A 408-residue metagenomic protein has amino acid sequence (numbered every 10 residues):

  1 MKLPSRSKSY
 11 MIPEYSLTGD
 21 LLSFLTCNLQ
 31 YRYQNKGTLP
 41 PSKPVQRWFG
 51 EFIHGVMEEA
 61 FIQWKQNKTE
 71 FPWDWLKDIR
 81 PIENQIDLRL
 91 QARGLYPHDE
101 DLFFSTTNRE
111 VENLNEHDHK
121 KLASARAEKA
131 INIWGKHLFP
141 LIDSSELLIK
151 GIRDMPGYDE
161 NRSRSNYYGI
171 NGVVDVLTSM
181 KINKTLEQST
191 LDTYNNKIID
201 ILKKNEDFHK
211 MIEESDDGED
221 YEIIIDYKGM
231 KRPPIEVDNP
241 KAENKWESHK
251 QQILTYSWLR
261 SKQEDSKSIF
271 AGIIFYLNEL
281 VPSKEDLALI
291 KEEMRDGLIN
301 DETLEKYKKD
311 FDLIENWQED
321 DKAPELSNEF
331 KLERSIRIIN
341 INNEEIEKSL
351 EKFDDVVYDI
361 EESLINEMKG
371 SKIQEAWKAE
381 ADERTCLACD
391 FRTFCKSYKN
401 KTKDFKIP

Functional and structural regions predicted by a protein language model:
M1-V45: C-terminal, charged and often intrinsically disordered regions of DNA end-processing helicases and nucleases
L25-Y33, G218-K231, L326-S327, D359-I365: Active-site-adjacent bridging/hinge elements
V45, F49, H119, A123 (+1 more regions): Hydrophobic (often cysteine-bearing) scaffold residues that line and stabilize catalytic clefts of nucleotide/cofactor
F52-G55, Q251-L259: Short amphipathic alpha-helical face segments that pack within enzyme cores and frequently flank/anchor catalytic
V56-S163: A non-catalytic, helix-rich entry segment at domain boundaries
I79-E112, L191-S215, K284-I336: Charged, glycine/proline-rich intrinsically disordered loops and linkers
L147-I253: Non-catalytic protein-protein interaction segments used by genome-maintenance enzymes to assemble and couple activities
W246, L259-P408: Metal-dependent nuclease catalytic regions and adjoining charged, substrate-binding loops involved in nucleic-acid end
